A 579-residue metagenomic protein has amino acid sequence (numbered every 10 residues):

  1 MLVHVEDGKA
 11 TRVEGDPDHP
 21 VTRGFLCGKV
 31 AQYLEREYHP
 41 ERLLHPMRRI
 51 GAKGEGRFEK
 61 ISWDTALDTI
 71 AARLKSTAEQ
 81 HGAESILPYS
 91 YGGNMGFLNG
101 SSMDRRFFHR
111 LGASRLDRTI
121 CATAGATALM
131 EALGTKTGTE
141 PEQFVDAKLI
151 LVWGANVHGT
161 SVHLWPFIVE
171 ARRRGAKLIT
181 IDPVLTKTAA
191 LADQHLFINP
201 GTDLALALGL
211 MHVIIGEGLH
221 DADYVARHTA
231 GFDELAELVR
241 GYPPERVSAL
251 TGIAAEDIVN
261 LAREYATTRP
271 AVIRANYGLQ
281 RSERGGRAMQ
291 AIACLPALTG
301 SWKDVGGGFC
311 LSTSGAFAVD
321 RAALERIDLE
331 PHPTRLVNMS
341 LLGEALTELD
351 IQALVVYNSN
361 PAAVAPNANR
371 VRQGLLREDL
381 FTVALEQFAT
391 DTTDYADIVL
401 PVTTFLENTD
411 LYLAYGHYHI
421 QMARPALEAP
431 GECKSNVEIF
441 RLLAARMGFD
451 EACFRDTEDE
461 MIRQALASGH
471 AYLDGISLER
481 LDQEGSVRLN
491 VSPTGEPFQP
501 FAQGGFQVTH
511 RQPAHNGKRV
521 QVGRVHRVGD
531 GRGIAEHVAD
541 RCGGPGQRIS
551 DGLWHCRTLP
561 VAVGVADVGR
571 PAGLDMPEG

Functional and structural regions predicted by a protein language model:
M1-L219, G241, R246, A254 (+5 more regions): N-terminal export/assembly segments and adjacent metallocofactor-ligating motifs of anaerobic energy-metabolism
H45, R49-K60, T65, E217-A255 (+2 more regions): N-terminal leader/propeptide and maturation segments of large enzyme subunits in energy/redox metabolism and hydrolases
H81-S85, H220-V225, V272, K303-C310 (+1 more regions): Flexible, glycine/charged-enriched surface loops at secondary-structure junctions
S101-V169, R174-T180, L204-L208, A293-Y395 (+5 more regions): Extended redox/cofactor-interaction regions of prokaryotic respiratory oxidoreductases
A113, H212, G216, A297-D304 (+5 more regions): Short, well-ordered loop/turn and helix-capping segments at boundaries between secondary-structure elements and domains
A190-I198, T403, Y418-A429: Short beta-alpha connecting loops at secondary-structure transitions that line or flank enzyme active sites
L210, H228-L342, Q483-G485: Active-site phosphate/pyrophosphate-binding segments
V525-V528, R532, V538, C542-L553 (+4 more regions): Hydrophobic, low-acid, alpha-helix-prone terminal segments
